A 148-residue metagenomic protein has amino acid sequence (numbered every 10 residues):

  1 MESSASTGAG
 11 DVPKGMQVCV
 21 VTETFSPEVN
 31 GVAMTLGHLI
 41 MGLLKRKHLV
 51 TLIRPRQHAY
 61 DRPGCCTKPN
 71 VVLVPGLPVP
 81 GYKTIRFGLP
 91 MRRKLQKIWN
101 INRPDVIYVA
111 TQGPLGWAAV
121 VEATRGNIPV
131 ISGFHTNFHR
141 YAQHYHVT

Functional and structural regions predicted by a protein language model:
M1-P75: N-terminal subdomain of nucleotide-sugar transferases
V18, V106, V121-Y141: Active-site proximal beta-strand in glycosyltransferases
V32, F87-L89, Q112: A conditional alpha-helix N-cap/helix-loop micro-motif detector
G42, A118, E122: Hydrophobic/aromatic ligand-binding patch that stacks against planar heteroaromatic rings of cofactors or nucleotides
A59-Y60, L115-A118: Short, well-ordered alpha-helical microsegments
P69-K97, H146-T148: A short, charged, and often flexible helix/loop element on the N-terminal side of the glycosyltransferase catalytic
L95-G116, G126-P129, G133: Short N-terminal targeting/anchoring amphipathic segment
